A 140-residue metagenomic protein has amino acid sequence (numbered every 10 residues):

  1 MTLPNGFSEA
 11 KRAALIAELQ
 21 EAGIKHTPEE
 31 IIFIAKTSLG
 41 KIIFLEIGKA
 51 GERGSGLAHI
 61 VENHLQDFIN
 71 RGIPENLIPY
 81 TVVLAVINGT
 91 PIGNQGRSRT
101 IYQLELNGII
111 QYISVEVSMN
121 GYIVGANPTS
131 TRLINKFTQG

Functional and structural regions predicted by a protein language model:
M1-G140: Ribonuclease/tRNase effector modules and their secretory precursors
